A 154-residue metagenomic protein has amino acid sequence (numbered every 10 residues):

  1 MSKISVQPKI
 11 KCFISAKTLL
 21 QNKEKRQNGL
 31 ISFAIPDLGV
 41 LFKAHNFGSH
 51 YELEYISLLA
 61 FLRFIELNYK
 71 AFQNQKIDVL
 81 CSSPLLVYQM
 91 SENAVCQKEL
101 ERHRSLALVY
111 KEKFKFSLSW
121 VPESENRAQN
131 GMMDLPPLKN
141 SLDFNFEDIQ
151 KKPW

Functional and structural regions predicted by a protein language model:
S2-E52, F64: RNase H-like nuclease fold core
S5, F33, M133-D134, Q150: Compositionally biased, intrinsically disordered/low-complexity regions enriched for serine, proline and threonine
L19-K23, L59-D134: RNase H catalytic domain
S32, Q97-L100, P137-N140: Short, low-complexity, polar/charged sequence segments that are solvent-exposed and flexible
F42-F47, N74, L108-K113, D148-K152: Short C-terminal domain-edge/linker segments immediately following a structured domain
E52, I56-A60: Short amphipathic alpha-helical face segments that pack within enzyme cores and frequently flank/anchor catalytic
E54, G131-D134, L138: Terminal low-complexity, poorly structured segments
L135-W154: Charged phosphate-binding loop/patch that engages nucleotide di/tri-phosphates or the phosphate backbone of nucleic
